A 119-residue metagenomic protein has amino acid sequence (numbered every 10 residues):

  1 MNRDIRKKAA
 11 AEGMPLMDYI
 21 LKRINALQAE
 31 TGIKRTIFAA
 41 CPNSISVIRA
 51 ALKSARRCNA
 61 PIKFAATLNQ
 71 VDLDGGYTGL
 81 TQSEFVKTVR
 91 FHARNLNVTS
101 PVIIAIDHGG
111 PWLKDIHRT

Functional and structural regions predicted by a protein language model:
M1-I106, L113: Alpha/beta catalytic barrel-like cores
G110-T119: Helix-rich catalytic cores of soluble enzyme domains
